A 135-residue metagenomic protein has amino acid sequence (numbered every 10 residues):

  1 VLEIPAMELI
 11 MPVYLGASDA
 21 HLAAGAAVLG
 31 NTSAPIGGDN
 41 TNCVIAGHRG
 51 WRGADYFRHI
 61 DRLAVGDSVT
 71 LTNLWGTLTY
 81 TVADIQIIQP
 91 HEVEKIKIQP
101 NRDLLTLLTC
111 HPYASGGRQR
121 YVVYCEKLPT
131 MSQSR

Functional and structural regions predicted by a protein language model:
V1-R135: Solvent-exposed, non-transmembrane regions of membrane-associated and secreted proteins
